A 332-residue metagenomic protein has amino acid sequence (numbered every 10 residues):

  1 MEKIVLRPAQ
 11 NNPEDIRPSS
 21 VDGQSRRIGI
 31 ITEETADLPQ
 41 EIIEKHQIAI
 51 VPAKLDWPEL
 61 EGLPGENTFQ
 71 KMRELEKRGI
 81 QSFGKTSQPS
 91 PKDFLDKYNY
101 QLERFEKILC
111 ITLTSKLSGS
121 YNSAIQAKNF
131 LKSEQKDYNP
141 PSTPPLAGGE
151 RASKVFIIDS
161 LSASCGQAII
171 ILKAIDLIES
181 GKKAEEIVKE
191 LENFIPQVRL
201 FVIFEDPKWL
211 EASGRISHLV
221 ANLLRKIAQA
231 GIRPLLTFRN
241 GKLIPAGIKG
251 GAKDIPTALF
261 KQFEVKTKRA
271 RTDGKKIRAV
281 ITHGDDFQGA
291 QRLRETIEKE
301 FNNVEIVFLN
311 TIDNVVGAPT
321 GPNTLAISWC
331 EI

Functional and structural regions predicted by a protein language model:
K3, P39, I43, A49 (+4 more regions): Mixed-charge interfacial surface used for oligomerization/domain docking and macromolecular partner engagement
R7-S25, N139-A152: Intrinsic disorder/low-complexity segments
R27-D93, K97: N-terminal glycine-rich anion-binding loop in soluble enzyme alpha/beta folds
G29, K107-L109: Structural motif
T35-A36, L55, L113, S160-S162 (+1 more regions): Short, ordered loop/turn segments at secondary-structure junctions
L95-E106, V265-K275: Glycine-rich phosphate/diphosphate-binding loops that line cofactor/substrate pockets in enzymes
L113-K136, I171: Short Gly/Thr/Asp-enriched flexible loops that form oxyanion-binding sites at enzyme active sites
L131-S142, L146-G149, K266-R271: Alpha-helix termini
